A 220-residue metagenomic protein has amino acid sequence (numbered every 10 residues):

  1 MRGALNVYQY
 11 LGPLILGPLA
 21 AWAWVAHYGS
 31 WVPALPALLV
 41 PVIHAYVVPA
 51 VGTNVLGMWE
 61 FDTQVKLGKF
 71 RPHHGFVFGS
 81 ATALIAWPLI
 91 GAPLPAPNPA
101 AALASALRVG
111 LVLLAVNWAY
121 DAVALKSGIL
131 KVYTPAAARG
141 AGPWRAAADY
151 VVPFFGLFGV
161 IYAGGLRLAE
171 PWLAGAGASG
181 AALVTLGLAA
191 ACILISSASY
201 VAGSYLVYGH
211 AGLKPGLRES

Functional and structural regions predicted by a protein language model:
M1-S220: Aromatic-rich, lipid-facing transmembrane alpha helices and their immediate juxtamembrane interface loops in integral
